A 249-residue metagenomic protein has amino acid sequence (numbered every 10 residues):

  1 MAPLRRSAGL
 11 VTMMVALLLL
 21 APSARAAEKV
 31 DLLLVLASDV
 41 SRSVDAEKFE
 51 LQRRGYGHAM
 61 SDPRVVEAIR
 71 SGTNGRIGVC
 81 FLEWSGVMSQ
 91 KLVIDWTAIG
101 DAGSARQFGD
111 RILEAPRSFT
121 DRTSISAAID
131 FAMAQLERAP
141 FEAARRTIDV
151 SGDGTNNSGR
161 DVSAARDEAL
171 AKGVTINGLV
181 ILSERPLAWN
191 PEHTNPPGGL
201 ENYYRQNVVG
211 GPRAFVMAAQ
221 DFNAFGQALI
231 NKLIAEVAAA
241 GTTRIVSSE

Functional and structural regions predicted by a protein language model:
G9-L19: Bacterial N-terminal signal peptides
P22-A26: Sec/Tat signal peptide C-region and signal peptidase I cleavage site
E28-V93, A128, A132, T147-S151: Von Willebrand factor
A37-E47, V79, D95, R111-R122 (+3 more regions): Second-shell loop/turn segments in exported
G72-R111, P191-P197, E201-R205: Short beta-strand-loop
R106-R146, V180-W189, P196, A228: Von Willebrand factor
T155-Y203: VWA/integrin I-like adhesion module and closely mimicked acidic/polar interface patches used
V216-E249: C-terminal "exit" segments of structured domains
